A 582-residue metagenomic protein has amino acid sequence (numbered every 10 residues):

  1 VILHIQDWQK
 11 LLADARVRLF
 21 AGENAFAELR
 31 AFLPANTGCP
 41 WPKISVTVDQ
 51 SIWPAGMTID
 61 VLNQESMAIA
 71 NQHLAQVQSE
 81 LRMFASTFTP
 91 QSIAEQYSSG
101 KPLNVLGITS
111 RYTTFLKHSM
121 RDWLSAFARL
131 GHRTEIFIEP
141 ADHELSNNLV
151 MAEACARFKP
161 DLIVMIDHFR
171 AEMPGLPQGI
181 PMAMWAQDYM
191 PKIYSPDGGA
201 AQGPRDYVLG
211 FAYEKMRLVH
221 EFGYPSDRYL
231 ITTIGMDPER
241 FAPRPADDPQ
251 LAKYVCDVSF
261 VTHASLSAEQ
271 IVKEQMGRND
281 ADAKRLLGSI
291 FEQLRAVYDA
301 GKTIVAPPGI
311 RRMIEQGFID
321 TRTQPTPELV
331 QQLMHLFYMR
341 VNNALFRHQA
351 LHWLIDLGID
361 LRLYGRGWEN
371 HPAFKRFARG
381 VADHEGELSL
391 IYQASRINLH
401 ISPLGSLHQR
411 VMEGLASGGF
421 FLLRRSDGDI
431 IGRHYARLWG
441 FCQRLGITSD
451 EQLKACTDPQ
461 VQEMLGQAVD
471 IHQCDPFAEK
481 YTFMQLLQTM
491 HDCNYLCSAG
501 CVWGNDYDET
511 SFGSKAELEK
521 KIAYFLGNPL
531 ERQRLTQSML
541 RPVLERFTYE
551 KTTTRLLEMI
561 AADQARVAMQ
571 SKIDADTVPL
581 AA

Functional and structural regions predicted by a protein language model:
I2-N104, T134: N-terminal donor/sugar-recognition subdomains of glycan-related enzymes, prototypically the membrane-proximal stem
L3-L12, E28-L33, P191-G199, R217-E221 (+5 more regions): Short, charged, surface-exposed secondary-structure boundary motifs
Q6, S92-Q96, L106-F222, R240-P243 (+4 more regions): Extended catalytic core of nucleotide-activated donor transferases of GT-like folds
F84, R111-H118, F337-N343: A short, glycine/small-residue-rich beta-strand->loop->alpha-helix junction that serves as a flexible
G100-K101, L106-T109, R121, S125-L130 (+7 more regions): Catalytic binding pocket for nucleotide-activated donors in carbohydrate/polymer assembly enzymes
R111-T114, A141-D142, H168-A171, D188-K192 (+7 more regions): Short, solvent-exposed loop/turn segments at secondary-structure junctions
I180-I319, K551, V567, A575-V578: Catalytic core of nucleotide-activated saccharide and alditol-phosphate transferases
P245-S389, Q393, I447, Q452-L453 (+2 more regions): Conserved catalytic-core segment of nucleotide-activated headgroup transferases in glycan assembly
